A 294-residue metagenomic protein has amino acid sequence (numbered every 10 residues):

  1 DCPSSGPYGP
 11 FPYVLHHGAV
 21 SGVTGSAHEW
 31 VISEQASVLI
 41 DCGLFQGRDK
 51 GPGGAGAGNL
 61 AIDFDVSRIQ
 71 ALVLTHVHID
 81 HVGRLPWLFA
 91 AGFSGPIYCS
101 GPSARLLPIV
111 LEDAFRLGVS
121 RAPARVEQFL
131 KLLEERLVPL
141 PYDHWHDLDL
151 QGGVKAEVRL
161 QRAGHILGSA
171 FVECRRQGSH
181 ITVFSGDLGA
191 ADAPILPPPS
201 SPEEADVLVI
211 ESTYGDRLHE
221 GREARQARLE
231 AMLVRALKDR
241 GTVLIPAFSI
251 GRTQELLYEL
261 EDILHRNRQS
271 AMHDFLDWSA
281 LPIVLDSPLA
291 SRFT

Functional and structural regions predicted by a protein language model:
G6-V73, H78-V82, W87-E255, E261-L276: His/Asp/Glu-rich metal-coordinating catalytic cores of metallo-dependent phosphodiesterases/hydrolases acting on
G251-R252, L276-T294: Short, conserved secondary-structure transition motifs
